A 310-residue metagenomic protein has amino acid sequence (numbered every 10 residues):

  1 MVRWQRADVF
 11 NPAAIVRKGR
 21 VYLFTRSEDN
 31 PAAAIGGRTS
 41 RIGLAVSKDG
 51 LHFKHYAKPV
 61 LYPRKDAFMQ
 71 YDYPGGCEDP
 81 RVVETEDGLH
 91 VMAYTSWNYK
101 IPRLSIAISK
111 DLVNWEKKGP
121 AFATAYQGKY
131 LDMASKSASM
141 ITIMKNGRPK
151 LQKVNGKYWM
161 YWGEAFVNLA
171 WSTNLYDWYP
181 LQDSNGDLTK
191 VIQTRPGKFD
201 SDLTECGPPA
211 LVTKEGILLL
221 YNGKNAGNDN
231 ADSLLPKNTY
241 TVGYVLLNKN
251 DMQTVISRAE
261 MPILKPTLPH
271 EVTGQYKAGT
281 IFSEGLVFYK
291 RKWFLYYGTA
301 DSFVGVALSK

Functional and structural regions predicted by a protein language model:
M1-G75, V83-D202, L211-Y276, K290-K310: Beta-rich carbohydrate-recognition and catalytic domains
D200-C206, G279-F282: Donor nucleotide-activated moiety binding/catalytic core segment of transferases that use nucleotide-activated donors
E271-T273, I281-E284: Short glycine-rich, acidic/polar surface loops and turns
V287: Glycine-rich phosphate/diphosphate-binding loops that line cofactor/substrate pockets in enzymes
